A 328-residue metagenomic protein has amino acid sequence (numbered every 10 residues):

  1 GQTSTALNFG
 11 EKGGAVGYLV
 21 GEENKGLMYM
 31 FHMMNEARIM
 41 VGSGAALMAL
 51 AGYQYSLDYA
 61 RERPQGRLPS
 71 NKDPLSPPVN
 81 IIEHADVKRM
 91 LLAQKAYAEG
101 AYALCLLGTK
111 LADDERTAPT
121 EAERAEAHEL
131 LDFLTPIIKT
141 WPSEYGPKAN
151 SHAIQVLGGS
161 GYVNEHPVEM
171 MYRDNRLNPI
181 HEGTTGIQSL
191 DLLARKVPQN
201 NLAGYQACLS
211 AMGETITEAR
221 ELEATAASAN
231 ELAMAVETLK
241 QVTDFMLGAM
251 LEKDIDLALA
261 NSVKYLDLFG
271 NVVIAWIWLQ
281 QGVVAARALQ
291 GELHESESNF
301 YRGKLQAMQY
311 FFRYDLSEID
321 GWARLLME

Functional and structural regions predicted by a protein language model:
G1-L239: Internal glycine-rich alpha/beta core junctions
Q199, T215-E328: C-terminal amphipathic alpha-helical interaction region
